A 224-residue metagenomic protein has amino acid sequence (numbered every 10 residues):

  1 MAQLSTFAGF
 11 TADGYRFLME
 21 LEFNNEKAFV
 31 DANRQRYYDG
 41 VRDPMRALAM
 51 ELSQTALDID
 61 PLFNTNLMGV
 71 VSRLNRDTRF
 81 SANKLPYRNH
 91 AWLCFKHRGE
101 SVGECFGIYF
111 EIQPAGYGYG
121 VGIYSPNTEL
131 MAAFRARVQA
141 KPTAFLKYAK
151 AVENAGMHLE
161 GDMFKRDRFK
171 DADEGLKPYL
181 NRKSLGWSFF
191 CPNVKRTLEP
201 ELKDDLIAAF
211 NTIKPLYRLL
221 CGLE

Functional and structural regions predicted by a protein language model:
A2-F23, K27, A49, Q139 (+3 more regions): Long, solvent-exposed, polar/charged low-complexity segments
R16-F17, N33-R36, G120, A133-F134 (+2 more regions): Short, hydrophobic/aromatic alpha-helical segments in well-folded domains
M19-R73: Active-site acidic/histidine clusters and adjacent loop/turn architecture that either coordinate catalytic ions
R34-V41, I123, A133-V138, L198 (+1 more regions): Short histidine-centered catalytic/ligand-binding loop motif
P61-Y87, G156-F169: A short, surface-exposed loop/turn module that caps and links secondary-structure elements
L74, W92, K170-E174: Aromatic/basic-lined ligand-recognition segments that form π-stacking hydrophobic pockets flanked by Lys/Arg to engage
R79-Q139: Aromatic- and glycine-enriched beta-alpha-beta binding-site module
Q113-D171: Compact, glycine/acidic-enriched structural inserts
